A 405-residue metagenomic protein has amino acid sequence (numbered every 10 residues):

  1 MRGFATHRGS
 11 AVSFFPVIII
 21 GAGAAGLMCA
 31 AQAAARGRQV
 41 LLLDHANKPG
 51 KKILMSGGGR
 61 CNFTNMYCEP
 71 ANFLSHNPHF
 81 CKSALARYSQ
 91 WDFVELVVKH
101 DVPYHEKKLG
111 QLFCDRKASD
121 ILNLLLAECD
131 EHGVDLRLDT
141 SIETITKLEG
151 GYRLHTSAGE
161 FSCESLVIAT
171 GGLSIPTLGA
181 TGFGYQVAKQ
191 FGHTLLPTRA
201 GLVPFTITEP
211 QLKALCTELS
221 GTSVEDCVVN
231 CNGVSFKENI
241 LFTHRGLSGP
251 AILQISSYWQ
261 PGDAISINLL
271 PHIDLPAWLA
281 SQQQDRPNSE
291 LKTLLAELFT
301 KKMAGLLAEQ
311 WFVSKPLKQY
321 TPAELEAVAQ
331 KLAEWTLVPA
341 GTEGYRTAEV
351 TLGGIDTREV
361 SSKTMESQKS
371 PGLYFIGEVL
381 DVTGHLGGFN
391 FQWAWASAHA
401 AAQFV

Functional and structural regions predicted by a protein language model:
F15-L42, A401-V405: N-terminal Rossmann-like FAD-binding beta1-loop-alpha1 element of flavoenzymes
I18-I20, I142, F161-T177, I240-T243: Short hydrophobic core segments
A34-G58: Glycine-rich FAD pyrophosphate-binding loop
N47-P49, L54-M55, F63-P70, P103 (+2 more regions): An anion/pyrophosphate-binding glycine-rich loop and adjacent beta-alpha core in soluble alpha-beta enzymes
R60-E106: Glycine-rich active-site loop/strand segments that organize a redox cofactor
R87-S165: Feature captures the FAD/FMN-dependent oxidoreductase FAD-binding
L138, G305-T383: A glycine-rich dinucleotide-binding beta-alpha-beta segment and adjacent secondary-structure elements that constitute
S165-E209: Glycine-rich loop(s) and the adjacent beta-strand/alpha-helix scaffold that form part
